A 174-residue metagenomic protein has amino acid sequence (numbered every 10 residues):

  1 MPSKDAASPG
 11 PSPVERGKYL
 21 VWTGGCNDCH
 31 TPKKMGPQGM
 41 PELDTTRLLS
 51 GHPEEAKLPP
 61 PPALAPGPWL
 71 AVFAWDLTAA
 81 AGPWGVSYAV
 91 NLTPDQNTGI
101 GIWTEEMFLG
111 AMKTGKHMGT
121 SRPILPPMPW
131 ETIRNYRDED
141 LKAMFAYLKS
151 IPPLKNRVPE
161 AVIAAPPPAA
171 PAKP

Functional and structural regions predicted by a protein language model:
P2-W22, K34-P37, T98, P174: Electrostatic cytochrome c docking/interface patches
P9, T23, S150-L154: Secondary-structure boundary elements
G17, T23-K33, F108, M144 (+1 more regions): The canonical Cys-X-X-Cys-His
N27, K34-G36, H117-M118, I151: Solvent-exposed loop/turn segments at secondary-structure junctions within structured extracellular/periplasmic domains
D28-P32, T120-L125, K155-V162: Surface-exposed patches in mature extracellular/periplasmic domains of secreted proteins
M35-L109, I124-R137, P167-P171: Gly/Gly-Pro-rich "capping" loops immediately C-terminal to redox-active cysteine motifs in periplasmic/lumenal
I102-M118, W130-P159: C-terminal capping alpha-helices of c-type cytochrome domains
P159-K173: Short, low-complexity, Pro/Ser/Thr/Gly-rich segments in the mature regions of secreted, periplasmic
